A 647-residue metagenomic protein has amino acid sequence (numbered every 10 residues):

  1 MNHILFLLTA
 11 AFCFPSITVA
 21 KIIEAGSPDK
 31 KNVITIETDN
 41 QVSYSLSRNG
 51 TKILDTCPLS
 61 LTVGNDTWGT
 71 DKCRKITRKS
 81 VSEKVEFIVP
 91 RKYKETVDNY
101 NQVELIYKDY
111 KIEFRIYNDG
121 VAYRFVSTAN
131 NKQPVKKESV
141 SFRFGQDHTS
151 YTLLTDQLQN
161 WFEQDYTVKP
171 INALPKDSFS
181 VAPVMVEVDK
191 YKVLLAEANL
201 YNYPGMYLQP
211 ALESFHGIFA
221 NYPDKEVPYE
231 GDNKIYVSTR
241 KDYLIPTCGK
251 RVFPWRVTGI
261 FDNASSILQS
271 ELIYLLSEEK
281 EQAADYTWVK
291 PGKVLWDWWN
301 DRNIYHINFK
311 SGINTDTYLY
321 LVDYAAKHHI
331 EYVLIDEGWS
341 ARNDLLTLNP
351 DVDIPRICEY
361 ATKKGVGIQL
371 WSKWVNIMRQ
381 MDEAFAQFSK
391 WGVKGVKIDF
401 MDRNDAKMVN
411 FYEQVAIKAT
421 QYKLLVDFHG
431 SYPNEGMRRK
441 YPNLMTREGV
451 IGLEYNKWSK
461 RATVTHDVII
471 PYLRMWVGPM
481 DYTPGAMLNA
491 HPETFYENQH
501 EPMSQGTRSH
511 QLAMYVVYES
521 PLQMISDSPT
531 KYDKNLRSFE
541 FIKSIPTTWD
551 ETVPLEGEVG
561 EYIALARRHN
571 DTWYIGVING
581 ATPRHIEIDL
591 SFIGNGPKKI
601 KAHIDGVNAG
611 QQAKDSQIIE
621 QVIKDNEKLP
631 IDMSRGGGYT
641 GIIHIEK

Functional and structural regions predicted by a protein language model:
M1-I22: Bacterial Sec-dependent N-terminal signal peptides
I22-S277: N-terminal accessory beta-strand-rich subdomains and adjacent acidic, glycine-rich linkers that precede catalytic cores
R91-V97, F541-L565: Edge strands and adjacent loops of beta-rich recognition modules
C248-Y324, H328: An acidic-aromatic substrate-binding cleft motif
I335-T507: Aromatic- and carboxylate-enriched substrate-binding clefts and catalytic-loop regions of carbohydrate-active enzymes
S509-L555: Catalytic cores of secreted or luminal carbohydrate-active enzymes
V559-N595, Y639-T640: Carbohydrate-binding surface patches
E620-K647: C-terminal beta-strand-rich structural cap/linker in extracellular carbohydrate-active enzymes
